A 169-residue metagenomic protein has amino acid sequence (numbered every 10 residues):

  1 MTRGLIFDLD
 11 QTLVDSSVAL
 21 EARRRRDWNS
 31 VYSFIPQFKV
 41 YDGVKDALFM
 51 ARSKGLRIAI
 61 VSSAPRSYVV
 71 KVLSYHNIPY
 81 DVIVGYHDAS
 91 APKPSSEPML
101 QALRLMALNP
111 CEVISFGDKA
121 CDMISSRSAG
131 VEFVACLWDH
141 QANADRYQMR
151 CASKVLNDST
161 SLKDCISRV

Functional and structural regions predicted by a protein language model:
M1-V40: Active-site neighborhood of HAD-like aspartate-dependent phosphohydrolases
T12, A19, R66-S67, C121: Conserved Rossmann-like nucleotide-cofactor binding loop
Y32-I60, V70, S74, S96: Short, acidic loop-to-helix structural element flanking the phosphoryl-transfer center in phosphate-processing enzymes
K54-L56, M106-E112, V169: Glycine-rich phosphate-binding loop signature in dinucleotide/nucleotide-binding domains
S62-A64: Conserved phosphate-coupling serine/threonine residues in phosphotransfer and NTP-handling enzymes
I78-K93: A short, structured active-site edge motif that brings together acidic residues
S96-M123: Conserved Lys-Pro-Asp/Glu-containing loop-to-beta segment of HAD-superfamily phosphomonoesterases, centered on
S115-N157: Acidic, Mg2+-coordinating phosphoryl-transfer loop and its flanking beta/alpha structural elements, shared across
